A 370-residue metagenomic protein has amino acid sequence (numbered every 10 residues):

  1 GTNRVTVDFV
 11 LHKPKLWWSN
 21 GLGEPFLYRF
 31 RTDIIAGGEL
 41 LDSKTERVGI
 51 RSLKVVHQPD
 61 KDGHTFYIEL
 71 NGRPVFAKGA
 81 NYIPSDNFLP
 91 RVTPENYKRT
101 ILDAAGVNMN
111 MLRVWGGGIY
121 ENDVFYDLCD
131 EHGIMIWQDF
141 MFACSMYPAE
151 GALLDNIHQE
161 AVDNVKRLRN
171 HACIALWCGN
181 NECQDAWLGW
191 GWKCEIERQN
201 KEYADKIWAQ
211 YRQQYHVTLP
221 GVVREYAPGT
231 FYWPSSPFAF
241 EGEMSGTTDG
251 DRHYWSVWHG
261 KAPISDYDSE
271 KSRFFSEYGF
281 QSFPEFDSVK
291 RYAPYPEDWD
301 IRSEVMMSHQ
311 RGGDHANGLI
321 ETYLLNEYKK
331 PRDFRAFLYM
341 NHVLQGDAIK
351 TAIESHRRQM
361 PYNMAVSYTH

Functional and structural regions predicted by a protein language model:
G1-L112, E131, S355-A365: Secreted/periplasmic carbohydrate-active enzymes, especially glycoside hydrolases
G49-R51, A80-P84, V114-F125, F140-C144 (+4 more regions): Short, solvent-exposed turn/loop segments enriched in Gly/Ser/Thr/Pro and often Arg
D62-F66, D123-V124, Q159-K166: Alpha-helical scaffolding within the catalytic cores of extracellular/periplasmic polymer-degrading hydrolases
Y97, N122, I157, A161 (+2 more regions): Aromatic/hydrophobic pocket-lining residues that form the small-molecule binding cavity in soluble enzyme cores
V107-N110, H132-M135, N170-L176, A227-T230 (+1 more regions): Loop/turn elements at helix/coil->beta-strand transitions in domains of secreted/extracellular proteins
M111-D155, G260: Aromatic-lined substrate-binding rim segments of carbohydrate-active enzymes
E150, L154-D163, R167-S236: Active-site neighborhood of glycoside hydrolase catalytic domains
W177, Q184, Q214, T218-G229 (+1 more regions): Substrate-binding clefts and catalytic carboxylate motifs of secreted carbohydrate-active enzymes
